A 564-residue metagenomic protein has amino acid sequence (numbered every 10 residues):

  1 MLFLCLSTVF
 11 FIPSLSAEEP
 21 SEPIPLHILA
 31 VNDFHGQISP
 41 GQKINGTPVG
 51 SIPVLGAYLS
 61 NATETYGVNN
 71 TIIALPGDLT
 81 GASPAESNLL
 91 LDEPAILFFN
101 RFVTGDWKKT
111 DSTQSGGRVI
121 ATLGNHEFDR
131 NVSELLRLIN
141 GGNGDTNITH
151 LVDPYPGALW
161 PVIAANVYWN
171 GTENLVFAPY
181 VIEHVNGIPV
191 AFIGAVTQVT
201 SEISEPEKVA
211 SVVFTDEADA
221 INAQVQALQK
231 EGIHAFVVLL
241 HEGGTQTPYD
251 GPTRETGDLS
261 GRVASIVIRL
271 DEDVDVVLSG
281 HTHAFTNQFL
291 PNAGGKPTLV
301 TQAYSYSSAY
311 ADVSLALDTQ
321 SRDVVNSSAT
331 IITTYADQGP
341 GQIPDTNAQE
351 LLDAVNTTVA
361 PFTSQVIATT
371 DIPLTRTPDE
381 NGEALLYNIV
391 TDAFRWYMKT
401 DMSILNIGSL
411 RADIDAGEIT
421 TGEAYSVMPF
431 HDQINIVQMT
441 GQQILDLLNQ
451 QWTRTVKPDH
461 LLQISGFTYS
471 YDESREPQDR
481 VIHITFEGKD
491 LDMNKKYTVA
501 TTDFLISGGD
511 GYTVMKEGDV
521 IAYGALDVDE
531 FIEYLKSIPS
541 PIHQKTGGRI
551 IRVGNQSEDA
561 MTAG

Functional and structural regions predicted by a protein language model:
M1-F3: Classical eukaryotic N-terminal signal peptides for Sec-dependent ER targeting/secretion, especially the positively
S7-S21: N-terminal signal peptide
A17-V31, H35, K43, T47-I52 (+4 more regions): Non-catalytic terminal accessory segments
E18-Y335, N381-A393, T453-V456, H460 (+3 more regions): Acidic, metal/ion-coordinating pockets
